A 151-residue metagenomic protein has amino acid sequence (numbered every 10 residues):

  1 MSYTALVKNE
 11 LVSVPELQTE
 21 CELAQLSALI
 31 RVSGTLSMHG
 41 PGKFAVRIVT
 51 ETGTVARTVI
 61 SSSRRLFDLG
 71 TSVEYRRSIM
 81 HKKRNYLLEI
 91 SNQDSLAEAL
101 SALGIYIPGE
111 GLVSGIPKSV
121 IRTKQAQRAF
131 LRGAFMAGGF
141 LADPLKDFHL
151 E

Functional and structural regions predicted by a protein language model:
M1-I60, L66, S114-E151: Intein-associated homing endonuclease modules of the LAGLIDADG/DOD-type, together with closely related HINT-family
S62, L66-G115: A generic, well-ordered mixed alpha/beta core segment in the N-terminal half of proteins
